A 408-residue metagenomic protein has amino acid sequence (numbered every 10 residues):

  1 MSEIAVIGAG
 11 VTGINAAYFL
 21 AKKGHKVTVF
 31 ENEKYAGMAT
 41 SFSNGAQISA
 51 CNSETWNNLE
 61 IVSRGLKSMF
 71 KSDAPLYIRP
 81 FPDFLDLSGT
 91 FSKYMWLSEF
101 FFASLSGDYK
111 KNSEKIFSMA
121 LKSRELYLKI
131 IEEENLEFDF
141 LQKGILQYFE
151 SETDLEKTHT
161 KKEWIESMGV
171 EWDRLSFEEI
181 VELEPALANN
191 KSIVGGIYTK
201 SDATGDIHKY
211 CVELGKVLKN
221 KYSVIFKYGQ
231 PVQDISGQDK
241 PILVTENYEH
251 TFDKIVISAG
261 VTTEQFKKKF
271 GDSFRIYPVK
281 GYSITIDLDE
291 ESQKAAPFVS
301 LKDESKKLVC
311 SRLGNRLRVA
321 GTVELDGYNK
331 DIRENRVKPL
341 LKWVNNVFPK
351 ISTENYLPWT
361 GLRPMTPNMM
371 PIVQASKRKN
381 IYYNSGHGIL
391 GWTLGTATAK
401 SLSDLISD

Functional and structural regions predicted by a protein language model:
E3-V29: N-terminal Rossmann-like FAD-binding beta1-loop-alpha1 element of flavoenzymes
K22-F42: Glycine-rich FAD pyrophosphate-binding loop
N44-I48, N52, W56-F102, D234 (+2 more regions): Active-site substrate-recognition segment that forms the wall of the catalytic cavity or substrate channel
A46-F177: Dinucleotide-binding Rossmann-like beta1-alpha1 core, especially the glycine-rich loop that anchors the ADP
E114-K122, Q147-K157, I197-K216, D331-R336 (+1 more regions): Short beta-strand to alpha-helix junction loop
E156-M168, N190-E246, H250: Helical element adjacent to the flavin cofactor pocket in flavoenzyme catalytic cores
D202, L325-Y328, I381-G395: Glycine-rich phosphate/pyrophosphate-binding beta-alpha loops
G395-D408: Internal hydrophobic alpha-helix adjacent to the cofactor/substrate pocket in enzyme cavities
